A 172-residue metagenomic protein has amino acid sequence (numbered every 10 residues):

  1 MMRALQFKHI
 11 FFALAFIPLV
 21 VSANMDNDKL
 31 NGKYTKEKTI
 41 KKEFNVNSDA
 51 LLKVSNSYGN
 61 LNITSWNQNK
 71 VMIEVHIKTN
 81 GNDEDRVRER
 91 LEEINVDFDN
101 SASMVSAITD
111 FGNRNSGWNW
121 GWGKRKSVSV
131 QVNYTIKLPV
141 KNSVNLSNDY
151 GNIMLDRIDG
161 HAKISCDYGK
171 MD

Functional and structural regions predicted by a protein language model:
M1-T35: Bacterial Sec-dependent N-terminal signal peptides
A23-S55, N60-S147, R157, K163-C166 (+1 more regions): Acidic (Asp/Glu) and glycine-rich low-complexity loops/linkers that are typically intrinsically disordered
M154: Active-site environment of divalent metal-dependent phosphoester hydrolases
